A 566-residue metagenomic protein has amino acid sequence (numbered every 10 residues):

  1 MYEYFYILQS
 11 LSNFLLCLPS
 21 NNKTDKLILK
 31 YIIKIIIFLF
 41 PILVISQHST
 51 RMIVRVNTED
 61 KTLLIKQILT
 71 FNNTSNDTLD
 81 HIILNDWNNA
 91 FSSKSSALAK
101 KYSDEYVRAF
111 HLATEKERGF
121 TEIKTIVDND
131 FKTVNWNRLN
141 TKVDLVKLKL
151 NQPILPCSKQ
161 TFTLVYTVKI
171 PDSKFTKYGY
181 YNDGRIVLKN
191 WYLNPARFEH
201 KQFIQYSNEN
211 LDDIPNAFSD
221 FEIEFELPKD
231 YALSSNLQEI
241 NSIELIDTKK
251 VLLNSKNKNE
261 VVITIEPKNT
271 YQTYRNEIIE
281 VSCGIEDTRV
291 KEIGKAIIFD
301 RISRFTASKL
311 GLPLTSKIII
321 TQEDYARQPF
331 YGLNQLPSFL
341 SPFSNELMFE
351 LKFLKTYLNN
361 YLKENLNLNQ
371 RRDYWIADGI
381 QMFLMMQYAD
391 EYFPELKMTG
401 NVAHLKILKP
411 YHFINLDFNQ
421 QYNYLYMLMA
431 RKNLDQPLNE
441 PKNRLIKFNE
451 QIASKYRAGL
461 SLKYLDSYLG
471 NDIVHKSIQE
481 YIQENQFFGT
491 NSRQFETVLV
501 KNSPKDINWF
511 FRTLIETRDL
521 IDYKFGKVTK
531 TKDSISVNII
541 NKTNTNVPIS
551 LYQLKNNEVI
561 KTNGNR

Functional and structural regions predicted by a protein language model:
E3-S49: Bacterial Sec-dependent N-terminal signal peptides
V44-L64, N76, I507-W509, T513: N-terminal, polar/Ser/Thr-rich
L84-F131, L554, K561-T562: Solvent-exposed beta-hairpin/edge-strand motifs
Y106-T125, N137-N140, K149, F162-V262: Extended, low-hydrophobicity, Ser/Thr/Pro/Gly-biased non-transmembrane segments
I223, T270-Y374, I380-Y388, Y392 (+1 more regions): Juxtacatalytic substrate-recognition/specificity segment
R372, D378-L460, N485: Acidic/His/Gly-enriched intrinsically disordered linker/tail segments that often contain short helix/coil "MoRF-like"
N449-V537: Amphipathic alpha-helical substructures
K530-R566: Beta-strand-rich binding/interaction modules
